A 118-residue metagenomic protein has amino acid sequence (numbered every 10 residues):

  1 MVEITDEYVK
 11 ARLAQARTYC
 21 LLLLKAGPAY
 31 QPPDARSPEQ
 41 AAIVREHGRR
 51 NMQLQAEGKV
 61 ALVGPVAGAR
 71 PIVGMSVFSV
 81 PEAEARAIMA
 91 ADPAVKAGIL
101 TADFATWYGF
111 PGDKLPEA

Functional and structural regions predicted by a protein language model:
M1-A118: Conserved, structured core segments of small domains
